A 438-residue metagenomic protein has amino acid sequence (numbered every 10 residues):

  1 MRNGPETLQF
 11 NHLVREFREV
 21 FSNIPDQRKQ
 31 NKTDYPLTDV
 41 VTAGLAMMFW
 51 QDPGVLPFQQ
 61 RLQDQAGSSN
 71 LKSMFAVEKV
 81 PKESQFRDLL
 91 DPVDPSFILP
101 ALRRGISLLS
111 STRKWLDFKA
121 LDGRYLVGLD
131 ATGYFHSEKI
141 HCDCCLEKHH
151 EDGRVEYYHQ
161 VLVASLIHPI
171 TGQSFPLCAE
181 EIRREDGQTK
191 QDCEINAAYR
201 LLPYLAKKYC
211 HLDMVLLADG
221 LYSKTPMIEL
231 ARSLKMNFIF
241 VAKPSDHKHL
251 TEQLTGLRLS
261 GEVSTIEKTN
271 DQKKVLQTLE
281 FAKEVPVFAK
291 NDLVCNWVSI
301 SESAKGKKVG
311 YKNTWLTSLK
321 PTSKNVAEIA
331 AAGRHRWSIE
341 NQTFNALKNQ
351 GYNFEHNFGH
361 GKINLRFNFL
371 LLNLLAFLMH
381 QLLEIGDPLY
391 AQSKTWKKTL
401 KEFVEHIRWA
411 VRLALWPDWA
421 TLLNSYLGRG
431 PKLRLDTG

Functional and structural regions predicted by a protein language model:
M1-P81: Gly/serine-rich nucleotide phosphate-binding loop at the start of the catalytic core of nucleotide/ADP-ribose-handling
N3-E6, V20-I24, Q60-A66, E262-P286 (+1 more regions): A short, flexible helix-boundary coil/loop motif
F10-H12, S323-F358: Short amphipathic alpha-helical "interface-anchor" segments enriched in bulky aromatics
A43, F58, K82, F86 (+8 more regions): Short, conserved catalytic/metal-binding motifs centered on acidic residues
R87-T171, E180: Active-site-proximal, Lys/Arg-enriched surface segment that forms a nucleic-acid-binding/basic interface patch
H149-D213: Electropositive, glycine- and tryptophan-enriched low-complexity nucleic-acid-binding patches
Q188-H249: Domain-level cores of phosphate- or acyl-group-handling catalytic modules
I239-R336: An anionic, glycine-rich sequence signature occurring as long contiguous blocks
